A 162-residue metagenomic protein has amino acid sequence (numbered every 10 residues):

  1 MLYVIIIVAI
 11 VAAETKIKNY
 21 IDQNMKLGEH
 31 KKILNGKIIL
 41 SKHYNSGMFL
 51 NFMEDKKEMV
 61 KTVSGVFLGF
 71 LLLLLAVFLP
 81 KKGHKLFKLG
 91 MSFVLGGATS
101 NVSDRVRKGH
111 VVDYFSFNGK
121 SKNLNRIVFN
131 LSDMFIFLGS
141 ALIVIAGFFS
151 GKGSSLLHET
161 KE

Functional and structural regions predicted by a protein language model:
M1-E162: Alpha-helical transmembrane bundles and membrane-interface segments of multipass inner-membrane proteins
